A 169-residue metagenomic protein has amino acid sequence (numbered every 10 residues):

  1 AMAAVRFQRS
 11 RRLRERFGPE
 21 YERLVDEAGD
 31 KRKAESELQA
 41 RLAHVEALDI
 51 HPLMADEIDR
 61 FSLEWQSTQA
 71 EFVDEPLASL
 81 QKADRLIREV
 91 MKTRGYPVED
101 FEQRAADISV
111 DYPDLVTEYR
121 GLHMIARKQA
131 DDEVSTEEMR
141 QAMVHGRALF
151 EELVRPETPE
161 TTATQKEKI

Functional and structural regions predicted by a protein language model:
A1-V5: Alpha-helical transmembrane segments
Q8-D111, L115-E118, L122-V134: Elongated extramembrane "stalk/tether" segments
L115, L122-T158: Soluble extracytoplasmic domains of inner/organellar membrane proteins
R155-I169: Short, charged, intrinsically disordered terminal tails
